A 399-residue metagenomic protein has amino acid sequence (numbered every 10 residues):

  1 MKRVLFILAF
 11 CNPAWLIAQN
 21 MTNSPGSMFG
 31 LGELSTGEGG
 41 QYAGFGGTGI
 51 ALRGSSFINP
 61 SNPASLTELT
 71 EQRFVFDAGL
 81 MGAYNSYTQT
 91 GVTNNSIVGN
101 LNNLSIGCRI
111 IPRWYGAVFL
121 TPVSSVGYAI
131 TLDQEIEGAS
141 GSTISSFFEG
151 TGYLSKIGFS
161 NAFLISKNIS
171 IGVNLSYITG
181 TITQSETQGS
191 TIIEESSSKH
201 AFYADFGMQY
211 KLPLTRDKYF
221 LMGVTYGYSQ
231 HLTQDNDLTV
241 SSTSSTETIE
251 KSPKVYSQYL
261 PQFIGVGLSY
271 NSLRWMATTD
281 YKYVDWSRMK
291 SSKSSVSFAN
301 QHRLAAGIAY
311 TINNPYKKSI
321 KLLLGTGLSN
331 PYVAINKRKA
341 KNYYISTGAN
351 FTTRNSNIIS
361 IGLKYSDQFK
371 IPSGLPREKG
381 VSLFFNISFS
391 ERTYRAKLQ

Functional and structural regions predicted by a protein language model:
M1-N23, L268: Bacterial Sec-dependent N-terminal signal peptides
Q19-Q399: Subset of outer-membrane beta-barrel
